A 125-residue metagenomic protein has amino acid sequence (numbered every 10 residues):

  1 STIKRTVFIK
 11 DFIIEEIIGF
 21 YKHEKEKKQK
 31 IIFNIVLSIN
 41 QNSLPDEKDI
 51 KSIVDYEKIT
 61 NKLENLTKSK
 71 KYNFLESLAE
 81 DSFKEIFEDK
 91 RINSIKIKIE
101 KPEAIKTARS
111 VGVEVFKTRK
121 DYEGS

Functional and structural regions predicted by a protein language model:
S1-S125: N-terminal, polar/charged subdomain of small-to-medium soluble alpha/beta proteins
